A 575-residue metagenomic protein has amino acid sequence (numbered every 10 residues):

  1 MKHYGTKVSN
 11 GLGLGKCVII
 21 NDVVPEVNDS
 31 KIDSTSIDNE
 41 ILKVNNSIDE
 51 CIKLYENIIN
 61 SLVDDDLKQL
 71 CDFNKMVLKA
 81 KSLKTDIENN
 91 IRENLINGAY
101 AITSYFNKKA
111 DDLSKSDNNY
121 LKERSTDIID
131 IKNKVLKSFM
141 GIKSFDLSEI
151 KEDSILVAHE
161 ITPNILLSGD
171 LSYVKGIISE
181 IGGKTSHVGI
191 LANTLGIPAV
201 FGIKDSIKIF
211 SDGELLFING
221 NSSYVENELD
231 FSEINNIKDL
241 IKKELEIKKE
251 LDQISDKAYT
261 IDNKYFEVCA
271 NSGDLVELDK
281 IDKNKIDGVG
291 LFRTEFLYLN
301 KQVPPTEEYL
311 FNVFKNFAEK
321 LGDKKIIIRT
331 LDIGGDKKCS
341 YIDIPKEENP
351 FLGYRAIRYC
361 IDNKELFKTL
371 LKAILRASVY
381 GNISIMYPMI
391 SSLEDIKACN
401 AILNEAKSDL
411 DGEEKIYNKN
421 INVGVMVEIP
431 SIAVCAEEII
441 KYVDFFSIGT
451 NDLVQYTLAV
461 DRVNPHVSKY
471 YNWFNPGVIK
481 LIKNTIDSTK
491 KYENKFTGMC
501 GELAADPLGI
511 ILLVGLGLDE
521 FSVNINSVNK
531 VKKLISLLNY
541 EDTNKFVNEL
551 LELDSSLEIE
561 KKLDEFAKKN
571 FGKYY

Functional and structural regions predicted by a protein language model:
M1-K320, I326, T330-I333, N363 (+6 more regions): Non-catalytic, soluble scaffold/interaction modules
I247-Y575: Conserved alpha/beta-domain cores
